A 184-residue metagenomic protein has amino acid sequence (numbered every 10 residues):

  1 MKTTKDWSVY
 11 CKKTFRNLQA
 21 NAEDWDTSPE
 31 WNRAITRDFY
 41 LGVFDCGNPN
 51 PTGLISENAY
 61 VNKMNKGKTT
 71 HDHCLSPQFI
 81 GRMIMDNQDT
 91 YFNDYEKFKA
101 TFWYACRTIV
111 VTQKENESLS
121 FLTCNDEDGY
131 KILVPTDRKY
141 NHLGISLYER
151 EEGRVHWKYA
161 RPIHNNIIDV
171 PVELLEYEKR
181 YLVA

Functional and structural regions predicted by a protein language model:
M1-G67, C124-E127, V134-V183: Nuclease and nuclease-like effector domains acting on nucleic acids or nucleotide cofactors
A20, S28, R82-T90, E115 (+1 more regions): Generic detector of ordered, mature protein regions
K63-W103: Histidine-centered nuclease catalytic patch
T70, I109-Q113, E149: A structural signal for short, well-ordered beta-strand segments and their strand-loop junctions that often border
M85-Y91, T123-K131: "Short basic amphipathic alpha-helical interaction patches in structured regions
F102-E127: Short Cys/His-centered divalent metal-binding micro-motifs
